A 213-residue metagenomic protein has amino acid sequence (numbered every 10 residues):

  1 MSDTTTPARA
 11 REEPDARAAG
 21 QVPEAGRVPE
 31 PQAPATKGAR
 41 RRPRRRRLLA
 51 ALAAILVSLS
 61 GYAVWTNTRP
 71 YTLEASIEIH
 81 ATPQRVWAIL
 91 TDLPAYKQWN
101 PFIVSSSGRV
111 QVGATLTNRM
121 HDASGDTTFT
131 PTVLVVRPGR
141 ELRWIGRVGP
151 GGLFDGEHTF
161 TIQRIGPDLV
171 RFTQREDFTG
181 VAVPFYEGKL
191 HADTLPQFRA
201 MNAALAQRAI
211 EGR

Functional and structural regions predicted by a protein language model:
S2-P43: N-terminal Lys/Arg-rich, disordered targeting/topogenic segments
D3, G38, R44-A53, R171 (+1 more regions): A conserved amphipathic terminal alpha-helix motif
T6, P34-S107, Q111: Hydrophobic ligand-binding cavity/cleft-lining segments
A75-I77, F129-V135, G146, G156-R164: Hydrophobic/aromatic beta-strand elements that line small-molecule binding cavities or substrate pockets in beta-rich
H80-P83, Q111-V112, L134-E141, T161-R171 (+1 more regions): A short, structured loop/turn motif at beta-sheet edges
R85-L90, Y96, L116-N118, V133 (+3 more regions): Hydrophobic pocket/interface hotspot
P94-T130, V136, E141: Short beta-edge strand/loop motif at the mouth of beta-sheet-based domains
M120-D122, V133-R137, G146-V148, R164-G166 (+1 more regions): A mature extracytoplasmic/lumenal domain signature
